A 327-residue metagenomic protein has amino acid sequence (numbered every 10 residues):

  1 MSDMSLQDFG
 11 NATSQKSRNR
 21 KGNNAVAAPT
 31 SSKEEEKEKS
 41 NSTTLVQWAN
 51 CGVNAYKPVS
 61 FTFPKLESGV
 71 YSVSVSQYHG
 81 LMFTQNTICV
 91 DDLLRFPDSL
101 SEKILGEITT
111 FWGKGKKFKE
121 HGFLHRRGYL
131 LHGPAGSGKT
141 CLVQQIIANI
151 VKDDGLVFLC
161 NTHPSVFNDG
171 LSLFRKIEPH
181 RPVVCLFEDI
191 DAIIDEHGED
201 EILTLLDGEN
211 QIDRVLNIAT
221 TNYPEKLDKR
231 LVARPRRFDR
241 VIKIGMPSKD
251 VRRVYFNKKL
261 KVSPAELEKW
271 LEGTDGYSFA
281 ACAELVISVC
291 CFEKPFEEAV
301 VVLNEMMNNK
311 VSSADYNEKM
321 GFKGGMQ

Functional and structural regions predicted by a protein language model:
M1-Y71, N86, R175, R234 (+1 more regions): C-terminal alpha-helical "lid" subdomain
Y78-G106: Charged, amphipathic alpha-helical linker segments immediately N-terminal to NTP-binding catalytic cores
I88-V90, F187-E188, T274: Residue-level detector of alpha-helix boundaries and kinks
R95-E268: Walker A/P-loop NTP-binding motif of AAA+ ATPase domains
